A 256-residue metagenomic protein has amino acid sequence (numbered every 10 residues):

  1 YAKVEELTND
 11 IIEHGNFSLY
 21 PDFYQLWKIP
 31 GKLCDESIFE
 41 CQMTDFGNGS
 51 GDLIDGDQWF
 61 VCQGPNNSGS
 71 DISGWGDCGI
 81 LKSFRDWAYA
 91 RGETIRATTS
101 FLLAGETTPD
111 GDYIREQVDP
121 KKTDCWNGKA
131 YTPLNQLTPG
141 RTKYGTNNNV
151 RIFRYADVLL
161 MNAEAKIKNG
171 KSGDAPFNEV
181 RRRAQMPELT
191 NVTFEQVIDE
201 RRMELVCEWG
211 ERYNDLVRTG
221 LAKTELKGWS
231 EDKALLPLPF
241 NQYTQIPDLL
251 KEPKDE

Functional and structural regions predicted by a protein language model:
Y1-I12, F39, T94-T99, N149-E179 (+1 more regions): Extended, hydrophobic/aromatic-rich amphipathic alpha-helical segments that build helical scaffolds
Y1-R115: An aromatic- and glycine-enriched ligand-binding surface/loop that stacks and positions planar moieties
E5, M43, G105, Q117 (+4 more regions): Generic alpha-helical secondary structure signal
G15-P21, I167-S172, E188: Surface-exposed helix-capping loop/turn segments at secondary-structure junctions
Q25-G79, G145, V150, K171 (+2 more regions): Long, intrinsically disordered, low-complexity segments
D86-R154, D255: Flexible, polar/acidic helix-loop-strand segments at domain edges
